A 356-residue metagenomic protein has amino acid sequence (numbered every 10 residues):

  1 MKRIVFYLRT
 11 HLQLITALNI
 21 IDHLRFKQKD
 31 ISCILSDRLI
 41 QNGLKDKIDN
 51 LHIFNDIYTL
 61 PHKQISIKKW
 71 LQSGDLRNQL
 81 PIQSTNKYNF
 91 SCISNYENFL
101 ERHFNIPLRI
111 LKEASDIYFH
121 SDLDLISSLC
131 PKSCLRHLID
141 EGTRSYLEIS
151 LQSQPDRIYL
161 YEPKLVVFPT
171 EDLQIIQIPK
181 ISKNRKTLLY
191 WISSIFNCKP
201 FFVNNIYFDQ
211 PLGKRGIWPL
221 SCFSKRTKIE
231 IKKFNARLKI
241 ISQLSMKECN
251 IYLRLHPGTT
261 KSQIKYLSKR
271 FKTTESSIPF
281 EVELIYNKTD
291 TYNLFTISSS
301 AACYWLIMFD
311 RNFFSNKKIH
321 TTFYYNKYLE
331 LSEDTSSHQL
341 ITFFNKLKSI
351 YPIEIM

Functional and structural regions predicted by a protein language model:
V5-Y159, A301-A302: Active-site and donor-binding regions of nucleotide-sugar-utilizing enzymes
I15-L18, I93-N105, D122, S224-L244 (+1 more regions): Well-ordered, non-membrane alpha-helical segments in soluble/globular domains
A17, F280-D334: A donor-sugar binding/catalytic signature common to diverse glycosyltransferases and related nucleotide-sugar
I57-I65, H120-L123, L138-R144, V203-C222 (+2 more regions): Short loop/turn segments at strand-loop or loop-helix junctions that form parts of catalytic or ligand-binding pockets
I139-R215, P219-L220: A nucleotide-sugar donor-handling region in carbohydrate enzymes
N205-T259: Conserved catalytic-core segment of nucleotide-activated headgroup transferases in glycan assembly
M246-S277, L340: Catalytic donor nucleotide-activated moiety binding site of glycosyltransferases and closely related
L331-M356: Leloir-type glycosyltransferase catalytic cores
